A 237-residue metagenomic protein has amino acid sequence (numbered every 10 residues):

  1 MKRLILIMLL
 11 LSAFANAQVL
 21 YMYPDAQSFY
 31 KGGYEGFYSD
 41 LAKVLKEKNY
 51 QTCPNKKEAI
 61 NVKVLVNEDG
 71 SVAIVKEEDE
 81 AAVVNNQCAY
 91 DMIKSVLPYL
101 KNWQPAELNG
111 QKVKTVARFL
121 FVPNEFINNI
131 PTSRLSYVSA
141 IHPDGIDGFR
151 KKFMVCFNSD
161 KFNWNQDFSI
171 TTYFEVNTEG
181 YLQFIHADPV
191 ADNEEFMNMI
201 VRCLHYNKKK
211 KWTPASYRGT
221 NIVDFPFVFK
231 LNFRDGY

Functional and structural regions predicted by a protein language model:
M1-L4, G236-Y237: Short, Lys/Arg-enriched, disordered terminal segments
R3-F14: Sec-dependent N-terminal signal peptides
A17-Y237: Charge-biased low-complexity segments
